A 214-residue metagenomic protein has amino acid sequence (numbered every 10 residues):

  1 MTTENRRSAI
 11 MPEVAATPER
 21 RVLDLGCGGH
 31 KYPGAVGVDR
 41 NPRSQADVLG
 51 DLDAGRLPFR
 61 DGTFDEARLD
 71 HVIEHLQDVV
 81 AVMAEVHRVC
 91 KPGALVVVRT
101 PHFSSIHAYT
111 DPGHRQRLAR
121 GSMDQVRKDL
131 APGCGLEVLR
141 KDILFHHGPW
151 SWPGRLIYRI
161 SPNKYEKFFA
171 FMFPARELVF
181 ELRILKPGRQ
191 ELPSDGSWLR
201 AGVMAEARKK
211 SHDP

Functional and structural regions predicted by a protein language model:
M1-E13: Class I SAM-dependent methyltransferase Rossmann-like catalytic core, especially the SAM/SAH-binding loop
T2-T3, H30, K128, P187: Residue-level marker of positions within ordered structural domains that often coincide with functionally constrained
E4-N5, E19, V97, R115: Intrinsically disordered, low-complexity sequence elements enriched in Ser/Thr/Gly/Pro
N5, T17-R21, G29-Y32, G121-Q125 (+1 more regions): Short amphipathic alpha-helical surface micro-motifs
R6, L25, G62, I143 (+1 more regions): Short linear motifs in intrinsically disordered/low-complexity regions
P12-E13, P18-S104: Conserved SAM-binding loop
V80-A81, K91, L95-P214: S-adenosyl-L-methionine-dependent methyltransferase catalytic module, highlighting the catalytic core
